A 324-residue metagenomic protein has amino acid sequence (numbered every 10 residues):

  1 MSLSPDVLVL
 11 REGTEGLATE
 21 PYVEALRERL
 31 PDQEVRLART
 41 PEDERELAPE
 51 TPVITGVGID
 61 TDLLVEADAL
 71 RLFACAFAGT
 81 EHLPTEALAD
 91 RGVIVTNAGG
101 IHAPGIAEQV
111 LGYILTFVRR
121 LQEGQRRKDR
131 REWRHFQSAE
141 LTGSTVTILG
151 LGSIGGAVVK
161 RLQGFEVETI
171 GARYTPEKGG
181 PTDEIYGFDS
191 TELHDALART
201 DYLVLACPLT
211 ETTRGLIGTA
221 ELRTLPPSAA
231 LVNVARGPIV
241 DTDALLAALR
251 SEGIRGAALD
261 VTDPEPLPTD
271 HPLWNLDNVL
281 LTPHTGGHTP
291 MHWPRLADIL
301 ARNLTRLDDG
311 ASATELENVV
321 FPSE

Functional and structural regions predicted by a protein language model:
M1-P52: N-terminal glycine-/charge-rich "phosphate-binding" loop or analogous flexible N-terminal tail
V9, V146-I148: Hydrophobic Val/Ile/Leu positions in short beta-strands of Rossmann-like dinucleotide-binding domains
P49-Q125: Phosphate/diphosphate ligand-binding glycine-rich loop within oxidoreductases
A89, N97-Q109, E265-E324: C-terminal helix-to-coil terminal segments
V93, G99-T145, R306-L307, A311-V319: Phosphate-binding beta-alpha-beta segment of Rossmann-like dinucleotide-binding domains, i.e., the NAD(P)
L151-G152: Glycine-rich Rossmann-fold phosphate-binding loop(s) that bind the pyrophosphate of adenine dinucleotide cofactors
G155-G156: N-terminal Rossmann-fold NAD(P) dinucleotide-binding loop
P176-P272: Rossmann-like adenosine-cofactor binding region
